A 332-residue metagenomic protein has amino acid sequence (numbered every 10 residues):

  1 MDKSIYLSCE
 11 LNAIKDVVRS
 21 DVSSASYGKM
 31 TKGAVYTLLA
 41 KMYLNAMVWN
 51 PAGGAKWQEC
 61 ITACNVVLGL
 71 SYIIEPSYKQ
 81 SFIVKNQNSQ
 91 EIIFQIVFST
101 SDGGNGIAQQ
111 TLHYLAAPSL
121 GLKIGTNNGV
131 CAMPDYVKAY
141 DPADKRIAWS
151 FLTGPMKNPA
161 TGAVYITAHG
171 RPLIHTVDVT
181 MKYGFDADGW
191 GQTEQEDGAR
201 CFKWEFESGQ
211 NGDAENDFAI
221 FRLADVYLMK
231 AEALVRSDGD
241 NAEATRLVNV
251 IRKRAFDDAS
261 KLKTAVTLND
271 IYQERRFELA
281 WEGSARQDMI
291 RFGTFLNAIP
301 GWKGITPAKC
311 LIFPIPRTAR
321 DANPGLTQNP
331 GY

Functional and structural regions predicted by a protein language model:
M1, S24-A25, T180-Y183: Generic detector of contiguous secondary-structure segments
M1-V18, Y27-P51, A55-L68, F94 (+3 more regions): Extended, hydrophobic/aromatic-rich amphipathic alpha-helical segments that build helical scaffolds
Y6, F82-Y136, Q210-I220, R252 (+1 more regions): Long, intrinsically disordered, low-complexity segments
L11, K29-M181, I299: An aromatic- and glycine-enriched ligand-binding surface/loop that stacks and positions planar moieties
N12-S20, S71-I74, F256-D257: Helix-capping and short linker residues that terminate individual alpha-solenoid repeat units
V18-G28, P76-K79, S208-N216: Acidic, serine/threonine- and proline-rich low-complexity regulatory regions
T153-I251: C-terminal substrate/ligand-recognition segments
